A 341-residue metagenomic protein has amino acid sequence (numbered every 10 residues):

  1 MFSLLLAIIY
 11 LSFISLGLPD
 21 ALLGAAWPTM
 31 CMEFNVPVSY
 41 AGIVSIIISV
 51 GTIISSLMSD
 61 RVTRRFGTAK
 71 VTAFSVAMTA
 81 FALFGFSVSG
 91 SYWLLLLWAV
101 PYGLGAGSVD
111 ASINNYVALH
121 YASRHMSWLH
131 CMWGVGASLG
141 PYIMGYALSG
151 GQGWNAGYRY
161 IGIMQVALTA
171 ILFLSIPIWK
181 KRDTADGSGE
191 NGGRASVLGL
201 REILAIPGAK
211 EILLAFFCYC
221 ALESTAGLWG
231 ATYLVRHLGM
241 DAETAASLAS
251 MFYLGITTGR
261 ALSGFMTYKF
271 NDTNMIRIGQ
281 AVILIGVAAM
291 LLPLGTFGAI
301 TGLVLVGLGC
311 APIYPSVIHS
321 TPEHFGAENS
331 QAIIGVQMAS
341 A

Functional and structural regions predicted by a protein language model:
L23-G24, P207-S250, L254-T258: Extracytoplasmic gate region of multi-pass secondary transporters
N35, G67, V88-W93, G239 (+2 more regions): Helix-breaking motifs and short loop linkers at transmembrane-helix boundaries and internal kinks in secondary membrane
I54-W93: Conserved MFS/SLC helix-loop-helix module at the cytosolic interface between two early adjacent transmembrane helices
K70-F84, N274-A289: Structural signature of the two symmetry-related core transmembrane helices
L94, W128-K180: Helix-loop-helix hairpin linking two adjacent transmembrane segments in secondary transporters
W98-M132: Cytoplasmic helix-loop-helix junction between adjacent transmembrane helices in 12-TM secondary transporters
W179-L213: Juxtamembrane intracellular "pre-TM" segments in multi-pass secondary transporters
A327-A341: A late C-terminal transmembrane helix in Major Facilitator Superfamily
